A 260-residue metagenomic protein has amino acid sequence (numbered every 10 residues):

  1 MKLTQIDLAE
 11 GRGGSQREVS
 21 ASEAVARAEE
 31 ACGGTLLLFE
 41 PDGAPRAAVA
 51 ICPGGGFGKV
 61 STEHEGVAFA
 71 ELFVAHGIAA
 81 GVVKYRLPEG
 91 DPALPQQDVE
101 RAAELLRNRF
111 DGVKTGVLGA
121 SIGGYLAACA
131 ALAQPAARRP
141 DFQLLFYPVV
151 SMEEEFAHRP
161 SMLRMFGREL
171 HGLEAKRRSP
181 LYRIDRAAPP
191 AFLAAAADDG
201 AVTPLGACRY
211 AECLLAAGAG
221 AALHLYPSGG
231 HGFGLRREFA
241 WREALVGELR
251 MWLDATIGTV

Functional and structural regions predicted by a protein language model:
M1-V260: Alpha/beta-hydrolase superfamily serine-hydrolase fold, recognizing
